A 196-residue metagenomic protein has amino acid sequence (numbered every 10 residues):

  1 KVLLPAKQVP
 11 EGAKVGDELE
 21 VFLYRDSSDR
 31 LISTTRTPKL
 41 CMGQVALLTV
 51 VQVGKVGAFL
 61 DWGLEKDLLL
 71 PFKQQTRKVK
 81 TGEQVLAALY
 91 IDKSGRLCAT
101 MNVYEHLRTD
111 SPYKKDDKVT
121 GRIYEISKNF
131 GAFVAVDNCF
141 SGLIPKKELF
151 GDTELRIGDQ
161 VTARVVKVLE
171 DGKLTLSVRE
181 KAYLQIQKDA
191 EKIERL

Functional and structural regions predicted by a protein language model:
K1-L196: Single-stranded RNA-binding regions, centering on S1/OB-family and related RNA-binding modules
